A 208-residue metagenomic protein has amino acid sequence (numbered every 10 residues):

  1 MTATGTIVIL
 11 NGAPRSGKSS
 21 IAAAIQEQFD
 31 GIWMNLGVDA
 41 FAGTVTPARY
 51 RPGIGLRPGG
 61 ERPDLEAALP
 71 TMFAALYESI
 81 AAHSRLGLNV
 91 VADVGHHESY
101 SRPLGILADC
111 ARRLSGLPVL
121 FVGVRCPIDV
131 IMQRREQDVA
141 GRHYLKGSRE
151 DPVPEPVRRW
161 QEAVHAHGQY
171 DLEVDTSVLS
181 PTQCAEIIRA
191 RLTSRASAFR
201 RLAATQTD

Functional and structural regions predicted by a protein language model:
A3-I7, G87-L88: Pre-Walker A (Motif I) flank of P-loop NTPase domains
L10: Hydrophobic anchor at the beta1->P-loop junction of P-loop NTPases
A13: P-loop (Walker A) phosphate-binding loop of NTP-binding proteins
S16: ATP-binding Walker
S19: Walker A/P-loop
A23-T71, A81: Conserved substrate/cofactor phosphate-moiety recognition/catalytic segment in nucleotide-dependent phosphotransferases
S84, G95-G141: ATP-dependent NMP and nucleoside kinases share a basic, alpha-helical "lid"
R125, Q133-I187, F199-D208: Small-molecule kinase domains that catalyze NTP-dependent phosphoryl transfer to phosphate-bearing small molecules
